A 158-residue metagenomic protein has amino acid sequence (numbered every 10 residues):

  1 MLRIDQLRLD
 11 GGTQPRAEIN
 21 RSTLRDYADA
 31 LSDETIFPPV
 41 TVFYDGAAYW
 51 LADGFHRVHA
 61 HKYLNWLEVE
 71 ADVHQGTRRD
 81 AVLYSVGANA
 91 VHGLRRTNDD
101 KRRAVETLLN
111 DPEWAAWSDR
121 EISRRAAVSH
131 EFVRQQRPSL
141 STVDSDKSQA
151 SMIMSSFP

Functional and structural regions predicted by a protein language model:
M1-H74, S85, R124: Short, charged/polar connector segments at secondary-structure boundaries
N20, R79, N98-K101: Generic alpha-helical segment signature
T23-D26, A81, S85, A104 (+1 more regions): Exposed alpha-helical structural elements
G76-R95: Basic, amphipathic alpha-helix used for nucleic-acid engagement in HTH/winged-helix/SANT-Myb modules and analogous
V91-P158: Alpha-helical interaction elements
